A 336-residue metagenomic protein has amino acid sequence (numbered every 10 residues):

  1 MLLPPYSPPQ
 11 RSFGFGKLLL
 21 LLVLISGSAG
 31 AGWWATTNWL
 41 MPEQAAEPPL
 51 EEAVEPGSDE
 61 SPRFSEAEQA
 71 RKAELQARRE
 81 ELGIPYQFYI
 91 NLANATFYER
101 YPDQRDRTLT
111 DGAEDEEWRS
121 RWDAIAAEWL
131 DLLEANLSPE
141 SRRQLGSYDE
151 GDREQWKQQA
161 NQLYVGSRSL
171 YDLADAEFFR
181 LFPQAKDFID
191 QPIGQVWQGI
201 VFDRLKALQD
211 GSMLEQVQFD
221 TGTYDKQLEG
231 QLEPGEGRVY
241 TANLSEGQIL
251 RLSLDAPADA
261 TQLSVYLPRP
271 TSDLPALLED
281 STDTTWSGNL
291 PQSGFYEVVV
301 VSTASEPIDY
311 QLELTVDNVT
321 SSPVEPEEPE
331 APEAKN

Functional and structural regions predicted by a protein language model:
M1-P8: Low-complexity, Pro/Ser/Thr/Gly/Ala-rich intrinsically disordered linkers and tails that serve as
P8-E47: Membrane-anchoring helices that localize proteins to membranes
A35-T221, A334-N336: Long, low-complexity, Ser/Thr/Pro-rich intrinsically disordered stretches
L214-D225, T315-S321: Extracellular, modular beta-sheet/disulfide-rich ectodomains of secreted and cell-surface proteins
V217-R238, N243: N-terminal edge beta-strand
L228, Y240, L250, Y310-L314: Hydrophobic residues positioned within well-ordered beta-strands of beta-sheet architectures
E233-D273, L277-G294, V301-T303: Acidic, Ser/Thr/Pro-rich low-complexity intrinsically disordered segments
V300, A304-E328: Edge beta-strands of jelly-roll/beta-sandwich modules across compartments, strongly enriched in secreted/luminal
